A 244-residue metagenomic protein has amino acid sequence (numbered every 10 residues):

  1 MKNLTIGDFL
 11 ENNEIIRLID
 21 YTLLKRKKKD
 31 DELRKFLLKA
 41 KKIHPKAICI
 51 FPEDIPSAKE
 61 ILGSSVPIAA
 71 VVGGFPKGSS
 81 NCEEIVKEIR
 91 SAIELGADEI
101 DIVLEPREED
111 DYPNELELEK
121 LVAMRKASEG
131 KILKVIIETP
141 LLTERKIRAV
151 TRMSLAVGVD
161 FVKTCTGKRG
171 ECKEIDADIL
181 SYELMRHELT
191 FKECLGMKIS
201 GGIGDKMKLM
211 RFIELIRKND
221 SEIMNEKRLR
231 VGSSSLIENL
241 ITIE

Functional and structural regions predicted by a protein language model:
M1-K35, L155, S181-C194, G204-E244: Alpha/beta catalytic cores of nucleotide-metabolism and tRNA/nucleoside-modifying enzymes
M1-R90, E94: Conserved N-terminal beta1-alpha1 strand-loop-helix module at the mouth
I15-L23, K46-I50, P67-G73, I100-I102 (+4 more regions): Hydrophobic faces of well-ordered beta-strands that scaffold small-molecule active sites in alpha/beta enzyme cores
I50-P67, S79-E84, R107-A127, L141-I147 (+3 more regions): Active-site-adjacent beta->alpha loops and helix N-cap segments on the catalytic face of soluble alpha/beta enzymes
A70-S79, E94-E109, A156-K173, S200-K208 (+1 more regions): Glycine-rich phosphate-binding active-site loops on the catalytic face of alpha/beta enzymes
G74, E84-E88, E117-L118, V122 (+1 more regions): Conserved mixed alpha/beta catalytic, RNA-binding, or beta-rich assembly cores of soluble enzyme, regulatory
S80-S91, L142-S154, D178, E193-N219: Catalytic cores of alpha/beta
I132-E138, L142-T166: A contiguous pocket-lining binding segment that forms or flanks enzyme active sites
